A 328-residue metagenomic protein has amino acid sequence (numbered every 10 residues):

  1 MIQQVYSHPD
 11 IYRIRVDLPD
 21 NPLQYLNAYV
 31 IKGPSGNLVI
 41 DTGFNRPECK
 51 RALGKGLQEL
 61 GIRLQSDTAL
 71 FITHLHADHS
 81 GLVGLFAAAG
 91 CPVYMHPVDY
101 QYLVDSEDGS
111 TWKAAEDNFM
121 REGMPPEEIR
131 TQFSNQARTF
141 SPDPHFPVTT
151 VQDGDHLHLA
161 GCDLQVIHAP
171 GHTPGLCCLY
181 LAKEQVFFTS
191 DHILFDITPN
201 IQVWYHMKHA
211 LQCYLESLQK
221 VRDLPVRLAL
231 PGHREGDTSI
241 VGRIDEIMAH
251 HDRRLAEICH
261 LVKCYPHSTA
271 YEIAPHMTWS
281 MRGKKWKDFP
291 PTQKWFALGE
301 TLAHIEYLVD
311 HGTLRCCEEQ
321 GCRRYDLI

Functional and structural regions predicted by a protein language model:
I2-L60, C178-S190, F195: Conserved beta-strand hairpin/beta-sheet module of binuclear metal-dependent hydrolase folds, prominently
H8-V16, N135-F140, A160-C162: Short Pro/Gly-enriched beta-strand edge/turn motifs at strand-loop
N21-L23, T149-V151, P170-T173: A short catalytic or substrate-binding loop motif that flags glycine-/basic-rich loops and adjacent residues that bind
N37, F44-R46, A137-F146, D163-A256: Metallo-beta-lactamase
F44-R51, G56-L157: Active-site HxH/HxHxD metal-binding segment of metal-dependent hydrolases
L60, L75, H79, V241-Y265: Active-site/pore-lining binding-face segments in mid-to-C-terminal subdomains
H260-I328: C-terminal regulatory/interaction regions
